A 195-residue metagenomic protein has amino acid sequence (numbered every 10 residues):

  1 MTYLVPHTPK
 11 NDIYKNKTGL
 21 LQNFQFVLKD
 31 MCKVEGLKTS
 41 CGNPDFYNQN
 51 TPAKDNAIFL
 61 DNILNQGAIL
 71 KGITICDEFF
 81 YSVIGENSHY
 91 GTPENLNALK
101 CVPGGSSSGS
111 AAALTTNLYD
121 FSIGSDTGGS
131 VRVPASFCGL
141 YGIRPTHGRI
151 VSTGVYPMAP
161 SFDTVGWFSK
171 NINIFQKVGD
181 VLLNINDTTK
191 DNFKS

Functional and structural regions predicted by a protein language model:
M1-Y119: Gly/Ser-rich catalytic/binding loops embedded in alpha/beta enzyme cores
L114-T115, D120-K194: Fold-level recognition of mixed alpha/beta catalytic cores in primary-metabolism enzymes, strongest
